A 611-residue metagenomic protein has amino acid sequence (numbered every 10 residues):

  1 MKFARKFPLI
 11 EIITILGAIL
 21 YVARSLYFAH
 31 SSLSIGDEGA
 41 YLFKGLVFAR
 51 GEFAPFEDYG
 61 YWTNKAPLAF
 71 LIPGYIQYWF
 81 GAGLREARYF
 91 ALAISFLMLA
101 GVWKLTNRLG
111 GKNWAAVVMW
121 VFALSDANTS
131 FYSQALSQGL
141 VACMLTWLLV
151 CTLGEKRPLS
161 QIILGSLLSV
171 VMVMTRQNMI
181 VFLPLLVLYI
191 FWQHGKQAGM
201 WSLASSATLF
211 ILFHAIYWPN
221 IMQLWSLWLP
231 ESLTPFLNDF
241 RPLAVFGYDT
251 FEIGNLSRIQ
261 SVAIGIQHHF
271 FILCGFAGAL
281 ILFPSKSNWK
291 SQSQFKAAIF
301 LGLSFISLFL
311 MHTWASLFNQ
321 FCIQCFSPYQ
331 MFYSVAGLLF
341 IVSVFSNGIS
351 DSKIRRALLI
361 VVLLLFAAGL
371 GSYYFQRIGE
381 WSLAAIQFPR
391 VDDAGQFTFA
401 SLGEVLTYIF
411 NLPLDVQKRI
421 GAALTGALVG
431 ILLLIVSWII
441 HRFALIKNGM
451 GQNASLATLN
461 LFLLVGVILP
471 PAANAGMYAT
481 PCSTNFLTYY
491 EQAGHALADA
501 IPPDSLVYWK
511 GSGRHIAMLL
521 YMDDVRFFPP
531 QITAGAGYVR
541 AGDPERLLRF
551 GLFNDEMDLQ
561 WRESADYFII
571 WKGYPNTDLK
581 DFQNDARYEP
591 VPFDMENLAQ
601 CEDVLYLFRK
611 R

Functional and structural regions predicted by a protein language model:
K2-R5, C151-G154, P158, I162 (+3 more regions): Perimembrane helix-loop-helix junctions
R24, G195-P284, L301-A315, F366-D392 (+1 more regions): Membrane-lumen/periplasm interface segments of specific transmembrane helices in polyprenyl phosphate-linked
L26-G36, R50-L71, Y78-R88: Membrane-proximal lumenal/periplasmic loop motifs of glycosylation machinery
I35-G36, A127-L140: Short acidic/glycine- and proline-prone juxtamembrane loop motifs at membrane-interface regions of multi-pass membrane
Y89-G110, C143, W147: Transmembrane-helix motifs of polytopic, lipid-linked glycan transferases
G101, V121, L140-R157, I163-S169 (+2 more regions): Specific aromatic-rich, kink-prone transmembrane helix
V262-F295, I299, G337-N347, R356-I360 (+1 more regions): Hydrophobic, aromatic-rich transmembrane alpha-helices and their immediate juxtamembrane boundary segments
S483-T488, A498-V539, A565-G573: Short periplasmic/luminal acceptor-recognition loop of GT-C membrane glycosyltransferases, typified by
